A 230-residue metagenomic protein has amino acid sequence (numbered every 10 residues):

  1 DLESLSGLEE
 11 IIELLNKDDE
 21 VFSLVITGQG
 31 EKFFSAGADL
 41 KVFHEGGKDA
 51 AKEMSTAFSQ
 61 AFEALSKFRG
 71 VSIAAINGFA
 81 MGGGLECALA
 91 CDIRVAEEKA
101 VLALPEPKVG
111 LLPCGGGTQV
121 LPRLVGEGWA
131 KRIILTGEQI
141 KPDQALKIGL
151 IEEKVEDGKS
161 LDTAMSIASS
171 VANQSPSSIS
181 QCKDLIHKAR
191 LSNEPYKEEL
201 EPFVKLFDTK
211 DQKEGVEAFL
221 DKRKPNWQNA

Functional and structural regions predicted by a protein language model:
D1-T27, D49, E63, I151: Conserved CoA-thioester-binding segment of acyl-CoA-metabolizing enzymes
E45-T56: A short acidic, glycine-rich active-site loop that binds or catalyzes chemistry on phosphate/adenosine moieties
A61, L65-K67, A75, M81-L135 (+2 more regions): CoA-thioester-processing core
V95-A100, P142, I151-E198, V204 (+2 more regions): C-terminal long alpha-helix characteristic of the crotonase
E138-Q144: Acidic, divalent-metal-coordinating active-site segment for phosphoryl/phosphodiester hydrolysis, typified by short
E217-A230: Terminal low-complexity tails and localization/encapsulation signals of metabolic enzymes
